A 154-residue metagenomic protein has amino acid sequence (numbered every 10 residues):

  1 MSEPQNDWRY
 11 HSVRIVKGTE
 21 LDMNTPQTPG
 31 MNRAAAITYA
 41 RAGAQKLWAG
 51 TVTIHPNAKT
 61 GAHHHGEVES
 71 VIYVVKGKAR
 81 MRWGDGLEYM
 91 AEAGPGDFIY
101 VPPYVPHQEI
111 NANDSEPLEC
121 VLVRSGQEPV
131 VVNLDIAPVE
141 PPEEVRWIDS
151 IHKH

Functional and structural regions predicted by a protein language model:
M1-K46, G61, V131-H154: A short, N-terminal "cap"/entry segment at the start of jelly-roll beta-barrel domains of the cupin/DSBH fold
N32-T38, G50-G66, P103: Conserved short histidine dyad/triad with adjacent acidic residue
A42, E67, G86, D114-S115: Short strand-connecting beta-turns/loops that link adjacent beta-strands
Q45-L47, H65, A93, A112-D114: Short glycine/proline-enriched turns and hinge-like loops at secondary-structure junctions
T51-V52, V71, Y100, S115-V132: A short hydrophobic beta-strand segment most commonly corresponding to one strand of the jelly-roll/cupin
H55-N57, W83, A93-N113, V123-S125: Conserved metal-binding segment of the jelly-roll/cupin
K59, E67-P95: A short beta-strand-loop-beta hairpin characteristic of the jelly-roll/cupin
E88-Y89, I110-L118: Short conserved catalytic/interaction loops centered on acidic-Pro-aromatic/His motifs
